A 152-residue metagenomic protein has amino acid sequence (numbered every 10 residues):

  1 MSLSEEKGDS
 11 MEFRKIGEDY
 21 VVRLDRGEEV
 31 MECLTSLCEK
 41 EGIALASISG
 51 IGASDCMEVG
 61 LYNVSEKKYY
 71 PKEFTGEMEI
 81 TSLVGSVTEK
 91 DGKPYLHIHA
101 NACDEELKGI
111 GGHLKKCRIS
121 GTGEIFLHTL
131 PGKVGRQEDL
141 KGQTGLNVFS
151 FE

Functional and structural regions predicted by a protein language model:
G8-L96, N101-E152: N-terminal intrinsically disordered, cationic/polar leader segments that include organellar targeting peptides
